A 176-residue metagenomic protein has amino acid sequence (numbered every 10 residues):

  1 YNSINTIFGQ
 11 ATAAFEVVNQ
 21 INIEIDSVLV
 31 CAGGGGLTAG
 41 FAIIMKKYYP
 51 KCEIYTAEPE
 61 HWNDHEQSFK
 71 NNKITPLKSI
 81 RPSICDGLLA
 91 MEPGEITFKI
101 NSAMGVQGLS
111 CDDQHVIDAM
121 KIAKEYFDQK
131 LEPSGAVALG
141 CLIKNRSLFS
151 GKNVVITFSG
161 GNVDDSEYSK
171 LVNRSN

Functional and structural regions predicted by a protein language model:
Y1-N176: PLP-dependent amino-acid enzyme catalytic core
